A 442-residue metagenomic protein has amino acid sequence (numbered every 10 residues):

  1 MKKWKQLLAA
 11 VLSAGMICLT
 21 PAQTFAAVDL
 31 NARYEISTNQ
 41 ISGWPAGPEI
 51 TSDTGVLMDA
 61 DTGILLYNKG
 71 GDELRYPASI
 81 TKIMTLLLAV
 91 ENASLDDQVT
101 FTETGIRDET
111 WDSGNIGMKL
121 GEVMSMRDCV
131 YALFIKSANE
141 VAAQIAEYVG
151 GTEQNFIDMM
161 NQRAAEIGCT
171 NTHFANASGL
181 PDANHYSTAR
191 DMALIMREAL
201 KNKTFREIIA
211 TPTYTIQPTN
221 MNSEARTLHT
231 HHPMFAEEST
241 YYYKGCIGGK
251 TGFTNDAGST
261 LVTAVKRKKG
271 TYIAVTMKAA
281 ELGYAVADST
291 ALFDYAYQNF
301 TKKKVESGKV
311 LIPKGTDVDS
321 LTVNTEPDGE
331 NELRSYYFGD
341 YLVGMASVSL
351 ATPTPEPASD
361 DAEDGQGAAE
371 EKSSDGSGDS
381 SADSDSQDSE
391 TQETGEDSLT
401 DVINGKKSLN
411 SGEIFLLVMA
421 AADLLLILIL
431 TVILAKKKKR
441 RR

Functional and structural regions predicted by a protein language model:
K2, A26, T394-S398: Coil-to-alpha-helix initiation sites in intrinsically disordered, low-complexity, charged segments
K2-F25, I414-K436: Sec-dependent N-terminal signal peptides of Gram-positive bacterial secreted proteins and lipoproteins
Q6, T24-R190, L194-K203, I208: Active-site-adjacent loops and short helices of periplasmic peptidoglycan-processing enzymes
L7-L8, L12, T20, T24-F25 (+4 more regions): N-terminal cationic amphipathic segment used for targeting or macromolecule association
A10-L12, S79, G249, F253-N255: Short conserved micro-motifs on helix faces and helix-strand junctions that flank and scaffold key functional residues
C18, G47-E49, E91-A93, T110 (+5 more regions): A generic structural signal for short, solvent-exposed coil/turn residues that cap or connect secondary-structure
L19, A46, G55, D59-I64 (+5 more regions): Solvent-exposed, well-ordered amphipathic alpha-helical segments that flank/support binding or catalytic loops
C169-T170, P181-M419, L428-R442: Domain-terminus/edge residues, biased toward the C-terminal soluble/receptor-binding domains of extracytoplasmic
